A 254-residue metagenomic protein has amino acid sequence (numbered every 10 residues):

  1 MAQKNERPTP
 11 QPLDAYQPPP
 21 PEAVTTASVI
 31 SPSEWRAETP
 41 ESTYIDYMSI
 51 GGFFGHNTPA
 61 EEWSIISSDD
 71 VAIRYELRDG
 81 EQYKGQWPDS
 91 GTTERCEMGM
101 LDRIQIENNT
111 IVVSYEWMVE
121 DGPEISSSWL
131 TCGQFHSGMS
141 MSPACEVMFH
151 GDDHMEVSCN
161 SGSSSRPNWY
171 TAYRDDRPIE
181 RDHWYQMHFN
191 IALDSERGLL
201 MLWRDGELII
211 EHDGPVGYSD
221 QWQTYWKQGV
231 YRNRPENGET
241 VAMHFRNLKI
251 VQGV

Functional and structural regions predicted by a protein language model:
M1-E6: Bacterial Sec-dependent signal peptides at the C-terminal "C-region" and cleavage site
P8-V254: Low-complexity, Ser/Thr/Pro/Gly-rich disordered linker/stalk regions
